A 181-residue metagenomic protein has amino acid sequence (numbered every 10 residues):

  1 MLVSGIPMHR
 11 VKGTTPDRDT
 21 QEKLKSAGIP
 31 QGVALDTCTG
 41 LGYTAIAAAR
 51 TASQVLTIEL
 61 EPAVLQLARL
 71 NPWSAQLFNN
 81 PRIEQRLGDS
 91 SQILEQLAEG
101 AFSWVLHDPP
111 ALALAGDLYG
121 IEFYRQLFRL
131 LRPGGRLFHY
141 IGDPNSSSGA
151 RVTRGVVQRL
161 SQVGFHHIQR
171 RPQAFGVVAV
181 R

Functional and structural regions predicted by a protein language model:
M1-P30: Class I SAM-dependent transferase core
P30-L41, L56: Conserved class I S-adenosyl-L-methionine
L41-S53: Conserved SAM-binding loop of SAM-dependent methyltransferases across substrates and taxa, primarily the Class I
I58-E99: S-adenosyl-L-methionine
S91-P110, L114: A short acidic, Gly/Pro-enriched loop at the edge of an enzyme's catalytic core that lines a small-molecule cofactor
P109-P110, Y140-P144: Short strand-turn motif at the edge of the Rossmann-like AdoMet-binding core
Y119-R136: A short glycine-rich, Lys/Arg-flanked "PGG" loop and its adjoining helix->strand segment in the class I
D143-R181: Class I S-adenosyl-L-methionine
